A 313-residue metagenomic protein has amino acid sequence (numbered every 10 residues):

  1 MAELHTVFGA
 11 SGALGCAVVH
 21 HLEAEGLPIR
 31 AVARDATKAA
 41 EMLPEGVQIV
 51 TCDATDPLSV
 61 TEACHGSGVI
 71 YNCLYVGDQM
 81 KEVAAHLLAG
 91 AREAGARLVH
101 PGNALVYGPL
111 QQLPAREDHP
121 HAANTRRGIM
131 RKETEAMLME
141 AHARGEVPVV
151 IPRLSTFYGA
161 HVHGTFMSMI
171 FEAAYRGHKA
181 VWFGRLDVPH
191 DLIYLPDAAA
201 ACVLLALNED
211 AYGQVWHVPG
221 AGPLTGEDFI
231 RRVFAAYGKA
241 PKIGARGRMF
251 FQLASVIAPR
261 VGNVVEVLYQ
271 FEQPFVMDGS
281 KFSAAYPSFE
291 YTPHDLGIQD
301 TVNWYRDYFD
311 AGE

Functional and structural regions predicted by a protein language model:
A2-H5, L204-V264, G279, A284 (+2 more regions): Mid/C-terminal beta-alpha module of Rossmann-like enzyme folds, strongest in SDR-family dehydrogenases/epimerases
E3-E25: N-terminal Rossmann NAD(P)H-binding glycine-rich loop of SDR-like oxidoreductase domains
P28, A84-E133: Conserved Rossmann-fold NAD(P)-dependent oxidoreductase catalytic core, especially the SDR/UDP-sugar
R34-A94: NAD(P)H-binding glycine-rich loop region in Rossmannoid oxidoreductase-like domains and their noncatalytic homologs
K81, L113, N124-A136, T156 (+5 more regions): Short-chain dehydrogenase/reductase
N103, A136-H161: Conserved beta-loop-beta element that borders a ligand/cofactor-binding pocket
V162-M169, F183-A206, G213-H217: Substrate-positioning beta->alpha
M169-D191, K242-F275: Alpha-helical membrane-targeting segments
